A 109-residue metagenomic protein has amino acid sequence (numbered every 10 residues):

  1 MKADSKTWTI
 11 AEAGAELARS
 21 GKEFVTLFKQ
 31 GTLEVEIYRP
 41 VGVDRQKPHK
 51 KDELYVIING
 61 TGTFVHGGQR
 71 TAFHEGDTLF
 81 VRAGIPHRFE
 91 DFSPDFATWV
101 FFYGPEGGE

Functional and structural regions predicted by a protein language model:
M1-I37, G42-K47: A short, N-terminal "cap"/entry segment at the start of jelly-roll beta-barrel domains of the cupin/DSBH fold
K29-G31, V65-Q69, F92: Short strand-coil-strand connectors
V35-I37, F64, T98: Short hydrophobic/aromatic-rich beta-strand segments that constitute the beta-sheet cores of beta-sandwich/beta-barrel
V43-D44, L79, A83-R88: Histidine-centered metal-chelating micro-motifs
H49-F64: Short, conserved beta-strand element in jelly-roll/cupin
G68-A83: Short acidic-glycine-tyrosine-enriched beta hairpin
G84-E109: Ligand-binding loop in jelly-roll beta-barrel domains
